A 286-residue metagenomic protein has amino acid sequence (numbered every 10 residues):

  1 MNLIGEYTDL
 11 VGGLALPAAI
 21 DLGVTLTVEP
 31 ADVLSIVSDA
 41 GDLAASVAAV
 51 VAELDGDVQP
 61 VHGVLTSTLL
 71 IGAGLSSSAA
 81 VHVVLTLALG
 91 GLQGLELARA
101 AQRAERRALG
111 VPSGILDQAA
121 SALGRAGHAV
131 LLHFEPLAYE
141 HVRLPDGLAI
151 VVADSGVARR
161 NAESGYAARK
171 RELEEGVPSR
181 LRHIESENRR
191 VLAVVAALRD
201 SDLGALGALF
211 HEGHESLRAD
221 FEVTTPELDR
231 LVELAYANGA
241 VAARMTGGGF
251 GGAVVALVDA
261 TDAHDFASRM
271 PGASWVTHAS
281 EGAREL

Functional and structural regions predicted by a protein language model:
M1-A79, V83, L87-G94, R103 (+5 more regions): ATP-binding N-lobe of GHMP and related small-molecule kinases
L14-P17, A73, R107-G110, Q118-A120 (+1 more regions): A generic local secondary-structure boundary/capping motif
T25-A45, A52, H128-A243, A256-L286: C-terminal nucleotide
Q59, L95, D117, G204-A208 (+1 more regions): Short, solvent-exposed positions on alpha-helices
T68-I71, A80, R106, E135-A138 (+1 more regions): Short acidic/polar capping segments at secondary-structure boundaries
L97-R99: Histidine/cysteine- and/or acidic
Q102-V111, L217: Acyl-CoA/ACP chain-elongation machinery
